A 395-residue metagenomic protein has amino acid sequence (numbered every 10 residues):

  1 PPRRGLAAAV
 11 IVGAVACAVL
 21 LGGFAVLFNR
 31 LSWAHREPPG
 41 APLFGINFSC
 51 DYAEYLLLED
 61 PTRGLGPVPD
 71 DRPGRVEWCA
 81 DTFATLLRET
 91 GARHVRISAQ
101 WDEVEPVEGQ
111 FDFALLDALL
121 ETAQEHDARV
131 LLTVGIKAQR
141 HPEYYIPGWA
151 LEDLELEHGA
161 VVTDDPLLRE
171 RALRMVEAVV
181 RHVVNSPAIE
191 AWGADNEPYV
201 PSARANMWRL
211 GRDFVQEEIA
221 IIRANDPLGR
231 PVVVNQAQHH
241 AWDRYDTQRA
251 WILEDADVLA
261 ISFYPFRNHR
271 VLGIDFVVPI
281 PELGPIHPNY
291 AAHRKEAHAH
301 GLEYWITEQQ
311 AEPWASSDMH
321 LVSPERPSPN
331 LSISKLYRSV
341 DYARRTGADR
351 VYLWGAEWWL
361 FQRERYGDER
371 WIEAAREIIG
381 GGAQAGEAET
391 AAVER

Functional and structural regions predicted by a protein language model:
P1-L20: N-terminal Sec-pathway targeting helices
L27-L87: Boundary/entry segment of secreted carbohydrate-active catalytic domains
F44-F48, V95-I97, V130-V134, E190-A194 (+4 more regions): Hydrophobic faces of well-ordered beta-strands that scaffold small-molecule active sites in alpha/beta enzyme cores
E77-T85, L115-A118, M175-V179, Q238-I252 (+2 more regions): Alpha-helical scaffolding within the catalytic cores of extracellular/periplasmic polymer-degrading hydrolases
C79-D153, N206-V234, P279, L283: Aromatic-lined substrate-binding rim segments of carbohydrate-active enzymes
E105-E108, Y145-G229, Q236, W242-T247 (+5 more regions): Active-site cleft segment of glycoside hydrolase catalytic domains centered on the general acid/base Glu
R212-D213, E217-I219, L228-M319, R370-I372: Glycoside hydrolase catalytic-domain groove-lining segments
L302-E394: Substrate-binding cleft of secreted/luminal carbohydrate-active enzymes
